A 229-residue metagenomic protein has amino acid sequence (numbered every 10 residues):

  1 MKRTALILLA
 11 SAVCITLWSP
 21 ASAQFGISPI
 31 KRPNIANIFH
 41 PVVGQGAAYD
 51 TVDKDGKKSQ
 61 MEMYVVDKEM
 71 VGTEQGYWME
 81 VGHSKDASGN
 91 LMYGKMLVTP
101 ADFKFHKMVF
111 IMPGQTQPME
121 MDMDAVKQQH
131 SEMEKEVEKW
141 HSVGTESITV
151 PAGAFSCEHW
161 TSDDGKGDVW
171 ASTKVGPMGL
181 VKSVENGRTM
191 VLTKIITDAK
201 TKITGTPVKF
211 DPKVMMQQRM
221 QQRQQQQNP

Functional and structural regions predicted by a protein language model:
M1-L8: Bacterial N-terminal signal peptides that target proteins for export
L8-T16: Bacterial N-terminal signal peptides
L17-A23: Sec/Tat signal peptide C-region and signal peptidase I cleavage site
Q24-F103, V109-P229: Acidic, serine/threonine-rich low-complexity disordered tracts
